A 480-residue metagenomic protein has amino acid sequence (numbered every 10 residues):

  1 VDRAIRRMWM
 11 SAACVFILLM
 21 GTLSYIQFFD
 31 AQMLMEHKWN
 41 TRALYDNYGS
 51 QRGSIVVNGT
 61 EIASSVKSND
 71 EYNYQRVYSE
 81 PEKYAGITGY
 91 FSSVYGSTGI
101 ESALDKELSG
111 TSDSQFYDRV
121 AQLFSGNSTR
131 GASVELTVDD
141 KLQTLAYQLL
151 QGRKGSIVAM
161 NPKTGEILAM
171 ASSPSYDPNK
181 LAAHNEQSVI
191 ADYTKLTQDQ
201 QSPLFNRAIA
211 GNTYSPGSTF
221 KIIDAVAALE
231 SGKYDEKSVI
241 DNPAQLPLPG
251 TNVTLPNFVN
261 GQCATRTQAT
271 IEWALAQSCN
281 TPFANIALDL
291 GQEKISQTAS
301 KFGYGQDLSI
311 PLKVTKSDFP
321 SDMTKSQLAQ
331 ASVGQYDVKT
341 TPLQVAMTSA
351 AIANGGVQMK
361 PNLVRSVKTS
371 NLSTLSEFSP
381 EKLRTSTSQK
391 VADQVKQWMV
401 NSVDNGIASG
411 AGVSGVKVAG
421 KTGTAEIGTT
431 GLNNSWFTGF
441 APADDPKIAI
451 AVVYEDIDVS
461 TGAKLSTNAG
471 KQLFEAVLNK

Functional and structural regions predicted by a protein language model:
V1-V189, R207-A208, T213-S215, E293-K301 (+3 more regions): Periplasmic/cell-envelope proteins involved in peptidoglycan metabolism and beta-lactam response
L168-S218, I223-E455, G462: Beta-lactam-recognizing serine transpeptidase/beta-lactamase-like catalytic domain environment
